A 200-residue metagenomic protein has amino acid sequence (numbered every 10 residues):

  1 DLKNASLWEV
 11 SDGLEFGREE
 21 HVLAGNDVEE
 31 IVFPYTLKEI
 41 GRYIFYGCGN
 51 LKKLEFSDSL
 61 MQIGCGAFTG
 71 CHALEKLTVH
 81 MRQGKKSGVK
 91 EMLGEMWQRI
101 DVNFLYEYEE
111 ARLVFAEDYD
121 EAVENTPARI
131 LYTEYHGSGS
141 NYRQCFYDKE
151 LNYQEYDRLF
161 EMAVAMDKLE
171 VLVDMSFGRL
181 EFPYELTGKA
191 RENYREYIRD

Functional and structural regions predicted by a protein language model:
D1-L14, L23-E39, G49-Q62, H72-E91 (+3 more regions): Structural signature of tandem-repeat unit edges
